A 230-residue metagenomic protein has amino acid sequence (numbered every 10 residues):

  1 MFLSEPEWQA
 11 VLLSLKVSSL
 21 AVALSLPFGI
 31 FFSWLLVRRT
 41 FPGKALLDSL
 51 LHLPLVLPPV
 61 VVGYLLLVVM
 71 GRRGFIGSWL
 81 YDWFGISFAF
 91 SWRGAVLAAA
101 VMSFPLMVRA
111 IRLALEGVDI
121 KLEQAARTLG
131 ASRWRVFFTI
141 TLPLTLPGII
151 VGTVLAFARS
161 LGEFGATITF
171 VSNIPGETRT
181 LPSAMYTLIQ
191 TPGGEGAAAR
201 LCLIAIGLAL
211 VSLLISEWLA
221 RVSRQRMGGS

Functional and structural regions predicted by a protein language model:
M1-A23, L35-K44, D82-G85, T187-G196: Periplasmic/extracellular loop-to-transmembrane helix junction in inner-membrane transport proteins
M1-P6, F170-L210: Interhelical loop and adjacent transmembrane-helix boundary motif in polytopic membrane transport permeases
S18, V22-I30, W34, V60 (+7 more regions): Hydrophobic positions within alpha-helical transmembrane segments of bacterial inner-membrane proteins
L20-L51, Y64-L66, W79, A114-G117 (+4 more regions): Transmembrane-helix boundary motif in ABC transporter permease subunits
A23, V108-I111, L115, D119 (+1 more regions): Transmembrane alpha-helices
G43, P105, R109-E123, R127-A131 (+1 more regions): C-terminal transmembrane helix and the adjacent membrane-cytosol boundary/short C-terminal tail of inner/organellar
G63-A100, F170-I174: Membrane-interfacial helix termini and adjacent extracytoplasmic/periplasmic loops of multi-pass transporters
G71-R72, I149-T187: Non-cytoplasmic
